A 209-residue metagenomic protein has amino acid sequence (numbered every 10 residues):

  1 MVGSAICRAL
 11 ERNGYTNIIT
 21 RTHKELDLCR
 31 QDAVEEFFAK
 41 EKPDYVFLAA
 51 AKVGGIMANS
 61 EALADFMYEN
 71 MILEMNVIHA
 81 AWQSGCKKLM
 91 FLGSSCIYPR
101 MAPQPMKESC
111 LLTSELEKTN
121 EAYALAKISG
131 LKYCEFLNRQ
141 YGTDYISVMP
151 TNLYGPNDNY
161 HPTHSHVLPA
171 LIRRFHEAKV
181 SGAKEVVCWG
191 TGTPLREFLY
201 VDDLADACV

Functional and structural regions predicted by a protein language model:
G3-S4: N-terminal Rossmann-fold NAD(P) dinucleotide-binding loop
E11-E36: Adenosine-cofactor binding site in Rossmann-like domains, unifying the SAM/SAH pocket of S-adenosylmethionine-dependent
R21, V46-K52, L89-S95, V148-P150: SDR active-site strand-loop-helix element
Q31-M71, A80-Q83: NAD(P)H-binding glycine-rich loop region in Rossmannoid oxidoreductase-like domains and their noncatalytic homologs
M71-V77, C86, A126-C134, L168: Conserved catalytic Lys-bearing alpha helix of Rossmann-like short-chain dehydrogenase/reductases
M75-N120, I146: Conserved Rossmann-fold NAD(P)-dependent oxidoreductase catalytic core, especially the SDR/UDP-sugar
M101-C110, Y133-V209: NAD(P)-dependent short-chain dehydrogenase/reductase
L112, A122, A126-S129: Active-site helix of classical SDR
